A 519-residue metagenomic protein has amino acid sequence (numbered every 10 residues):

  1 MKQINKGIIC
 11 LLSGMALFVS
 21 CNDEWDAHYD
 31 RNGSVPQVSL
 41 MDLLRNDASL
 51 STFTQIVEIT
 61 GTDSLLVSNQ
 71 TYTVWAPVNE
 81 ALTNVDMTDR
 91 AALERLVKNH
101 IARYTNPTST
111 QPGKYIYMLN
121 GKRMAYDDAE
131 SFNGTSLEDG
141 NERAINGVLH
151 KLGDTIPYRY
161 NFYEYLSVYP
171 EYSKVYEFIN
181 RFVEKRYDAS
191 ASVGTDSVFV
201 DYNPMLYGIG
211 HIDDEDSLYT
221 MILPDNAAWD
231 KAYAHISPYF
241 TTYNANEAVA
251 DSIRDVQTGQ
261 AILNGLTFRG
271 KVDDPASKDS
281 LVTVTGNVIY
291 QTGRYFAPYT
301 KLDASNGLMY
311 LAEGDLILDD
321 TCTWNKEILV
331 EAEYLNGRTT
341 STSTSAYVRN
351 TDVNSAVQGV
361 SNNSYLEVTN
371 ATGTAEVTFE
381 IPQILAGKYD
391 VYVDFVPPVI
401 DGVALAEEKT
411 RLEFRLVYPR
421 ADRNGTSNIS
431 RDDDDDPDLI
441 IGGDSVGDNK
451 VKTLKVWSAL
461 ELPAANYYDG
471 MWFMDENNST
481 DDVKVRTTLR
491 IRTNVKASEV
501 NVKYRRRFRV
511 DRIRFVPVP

Functional and structural regions predicted by a protein language model:
M1-C21: Sec-dependent bacterial lipoprotein signal peptides
N5-K6, C21-P519: Mature, structured domains of secreted/extracytosolic soluble proteins
